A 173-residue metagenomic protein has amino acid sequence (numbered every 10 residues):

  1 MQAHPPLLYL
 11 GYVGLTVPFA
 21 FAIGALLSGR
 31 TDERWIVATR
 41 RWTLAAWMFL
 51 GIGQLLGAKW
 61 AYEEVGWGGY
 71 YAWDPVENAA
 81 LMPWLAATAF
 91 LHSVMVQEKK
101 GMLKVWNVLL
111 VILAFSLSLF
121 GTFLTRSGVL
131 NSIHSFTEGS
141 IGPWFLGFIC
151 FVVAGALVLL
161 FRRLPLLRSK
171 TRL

Functional and structural regions predicted by a protein language model:
M1-L173: Polytopic transmembrane helical bundles with strong interfacial aromatic enrichment
